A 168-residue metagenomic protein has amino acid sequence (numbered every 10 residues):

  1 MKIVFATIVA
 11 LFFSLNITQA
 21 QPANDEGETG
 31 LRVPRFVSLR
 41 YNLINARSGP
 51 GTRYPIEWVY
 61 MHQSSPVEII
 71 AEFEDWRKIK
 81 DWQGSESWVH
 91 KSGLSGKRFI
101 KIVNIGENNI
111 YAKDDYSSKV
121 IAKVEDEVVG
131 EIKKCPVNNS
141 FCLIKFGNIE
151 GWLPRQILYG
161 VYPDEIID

Functional and structural regions predicted by a protein language model:
M1-F5: Positively charged n-region of N-terminal signal peptides that target proteins for export
A6-S14: Bacterial N-terminal signal peptides
A20-S48, V59-Q63, I70-F73, R77-S85 (+5 more regions): SH3-family beta-barrel domains
T52: A short, aromatic/hydrophobic, helix- or strand-capping loop or linear motif that either lines the entrance/gate
P55-I56: Beta-strand-rich domains and repeat architectures in extracellular enzymes and scaffolds, especially beta-propellers
